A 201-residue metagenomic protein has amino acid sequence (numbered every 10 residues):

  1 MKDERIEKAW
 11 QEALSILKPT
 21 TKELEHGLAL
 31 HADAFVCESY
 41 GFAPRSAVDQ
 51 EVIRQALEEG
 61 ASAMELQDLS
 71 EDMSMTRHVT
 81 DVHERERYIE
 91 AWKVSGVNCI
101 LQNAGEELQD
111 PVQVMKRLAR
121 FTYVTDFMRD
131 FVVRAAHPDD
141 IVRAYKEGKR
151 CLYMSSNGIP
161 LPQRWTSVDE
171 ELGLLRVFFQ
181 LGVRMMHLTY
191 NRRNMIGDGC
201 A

Functional and structural regions predicted by a protein language model:
M1-A201: N-terminal hydrophobic targeting/anchoring segments and the immediately downstream early-domain regions of hydrolases
